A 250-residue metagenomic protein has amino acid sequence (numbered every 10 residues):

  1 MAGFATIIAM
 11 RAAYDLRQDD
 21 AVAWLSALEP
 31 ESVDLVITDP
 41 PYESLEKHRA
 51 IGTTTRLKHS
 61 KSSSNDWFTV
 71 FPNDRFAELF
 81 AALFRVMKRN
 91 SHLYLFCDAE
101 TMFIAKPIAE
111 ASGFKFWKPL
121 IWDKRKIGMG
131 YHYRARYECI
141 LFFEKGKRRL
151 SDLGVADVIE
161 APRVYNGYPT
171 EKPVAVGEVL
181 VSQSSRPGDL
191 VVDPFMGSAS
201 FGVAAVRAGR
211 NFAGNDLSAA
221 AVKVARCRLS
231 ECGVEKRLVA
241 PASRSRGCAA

Functional and structural regions predicted by a protein language model:
M1-V224, A250: Core catalytic lobe of class I
V222-A250: Cysteine-dependent PTP/DSP-like catalytic domain, specifically the C-terminal lobe
